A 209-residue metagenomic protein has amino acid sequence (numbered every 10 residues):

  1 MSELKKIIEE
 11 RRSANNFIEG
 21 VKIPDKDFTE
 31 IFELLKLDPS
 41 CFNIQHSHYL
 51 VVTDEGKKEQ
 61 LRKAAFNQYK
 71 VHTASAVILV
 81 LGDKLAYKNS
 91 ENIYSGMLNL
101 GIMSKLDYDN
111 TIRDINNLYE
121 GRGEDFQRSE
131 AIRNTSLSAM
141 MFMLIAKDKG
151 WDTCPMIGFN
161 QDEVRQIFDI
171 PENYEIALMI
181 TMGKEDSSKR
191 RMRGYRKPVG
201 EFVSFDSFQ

Functional and structural regions predicted by a protein language model:
M1-Q209: Acidic, surface-exposed loops and disordered segments
